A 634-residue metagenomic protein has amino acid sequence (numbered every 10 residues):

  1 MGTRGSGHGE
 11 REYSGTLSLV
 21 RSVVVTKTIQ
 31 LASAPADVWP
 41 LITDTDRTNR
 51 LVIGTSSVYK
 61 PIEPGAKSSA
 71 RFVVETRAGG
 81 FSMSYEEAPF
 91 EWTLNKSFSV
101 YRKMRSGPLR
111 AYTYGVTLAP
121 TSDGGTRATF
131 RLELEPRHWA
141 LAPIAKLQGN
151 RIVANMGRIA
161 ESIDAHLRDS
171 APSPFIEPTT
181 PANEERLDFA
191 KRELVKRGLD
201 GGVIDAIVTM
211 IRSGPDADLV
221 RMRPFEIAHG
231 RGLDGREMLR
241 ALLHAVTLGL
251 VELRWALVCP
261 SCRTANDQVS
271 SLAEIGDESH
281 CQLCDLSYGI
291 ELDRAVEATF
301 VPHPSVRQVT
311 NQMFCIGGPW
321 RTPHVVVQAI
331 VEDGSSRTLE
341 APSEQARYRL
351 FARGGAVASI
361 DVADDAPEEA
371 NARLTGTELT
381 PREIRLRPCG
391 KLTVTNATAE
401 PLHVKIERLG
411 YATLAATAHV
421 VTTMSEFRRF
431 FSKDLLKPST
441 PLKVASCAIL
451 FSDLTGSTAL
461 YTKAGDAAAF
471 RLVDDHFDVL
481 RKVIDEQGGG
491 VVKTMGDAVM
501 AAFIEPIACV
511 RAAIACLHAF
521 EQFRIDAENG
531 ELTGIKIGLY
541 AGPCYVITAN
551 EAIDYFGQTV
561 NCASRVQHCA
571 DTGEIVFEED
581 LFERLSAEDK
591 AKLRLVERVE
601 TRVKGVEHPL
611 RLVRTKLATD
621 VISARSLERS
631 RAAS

Functional and structural regions predicted by a protein language model:
Y13, E133-E177: A conserved amphipathic terminal alpha-helix motif
Y13-G65: Hydrophobic ligand-binding cavity/cleft-lining segments
Y101-A154: Beta-strand/loop substructures that line and gate deep hydrophobic ligand-binding cavities in soluble
H244-C315: Cys/His-rich short segments
R307-A412: N-terminal accessory interaction module
P388-A445: Regulatory cytosolic signal-relay segments
D434, P438-H518: Catalytic NTP-binding/metal-coordinating core of nucleotidyl cyclase/transferase enzymes
A501-I622: Catalytic beta-strand-to-alpha-helix segment of the class III nucleotidyl cyclase homology domain
